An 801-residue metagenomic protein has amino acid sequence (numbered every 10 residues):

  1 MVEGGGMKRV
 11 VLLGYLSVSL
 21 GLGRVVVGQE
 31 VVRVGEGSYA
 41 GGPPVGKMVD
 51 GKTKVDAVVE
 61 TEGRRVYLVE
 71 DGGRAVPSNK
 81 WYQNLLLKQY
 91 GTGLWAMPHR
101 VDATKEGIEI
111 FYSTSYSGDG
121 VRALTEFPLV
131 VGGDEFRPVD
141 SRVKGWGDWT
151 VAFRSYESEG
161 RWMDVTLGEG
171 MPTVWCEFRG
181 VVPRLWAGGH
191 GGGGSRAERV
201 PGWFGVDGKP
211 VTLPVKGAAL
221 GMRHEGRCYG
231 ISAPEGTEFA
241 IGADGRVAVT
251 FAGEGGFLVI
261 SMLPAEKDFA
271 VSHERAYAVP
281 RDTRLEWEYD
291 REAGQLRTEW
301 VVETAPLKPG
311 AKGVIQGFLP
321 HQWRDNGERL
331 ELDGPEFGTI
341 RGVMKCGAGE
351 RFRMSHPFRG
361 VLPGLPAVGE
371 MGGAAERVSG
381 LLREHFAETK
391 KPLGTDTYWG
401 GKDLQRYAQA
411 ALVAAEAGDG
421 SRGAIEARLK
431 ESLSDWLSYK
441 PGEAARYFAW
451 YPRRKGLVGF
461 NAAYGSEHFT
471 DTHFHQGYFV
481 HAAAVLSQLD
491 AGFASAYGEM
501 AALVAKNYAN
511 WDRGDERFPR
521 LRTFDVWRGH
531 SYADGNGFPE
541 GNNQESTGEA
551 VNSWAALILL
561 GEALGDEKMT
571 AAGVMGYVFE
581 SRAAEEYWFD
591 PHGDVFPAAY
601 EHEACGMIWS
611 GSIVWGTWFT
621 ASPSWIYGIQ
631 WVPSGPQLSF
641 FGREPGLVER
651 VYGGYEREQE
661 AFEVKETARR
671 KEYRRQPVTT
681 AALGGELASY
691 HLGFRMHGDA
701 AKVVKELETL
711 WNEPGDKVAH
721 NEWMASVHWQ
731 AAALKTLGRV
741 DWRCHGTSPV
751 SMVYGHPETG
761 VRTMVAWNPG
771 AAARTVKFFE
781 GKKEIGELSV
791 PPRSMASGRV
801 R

Functional and structural regions predicted by a protein language model:
M1-G6: Short, Lys/Arg-enriched N-terminal segments with co-localized hydrophobic residues within the first ~10-30 amino acids
L13-R24: Bacterial N-terminal signal peptides
Q29-D471, W511-D515, P519-R520, F524-W527 (+3 more regions): Ser/Thr/Asn(+Pro)-rich, low-complexity disordered segments
G394-A414, I425, S466-A505, S546-W554: Aromatic-rich carbohydrate-recognition surfaces in CAZymes
V485, S495-A502, K506-F524, L559: Alpha-helical scaffolds that organize eukaryotic protein assemblies
E499-Y508, M569-E580, A584: Short secondary-structure subsegments characteristic of cysteine-rich extracellular domains
E540-Q544: Active-site rim elements
T547-E580: Active-site neighborhood of glycoside hydrolase catalytic domains
